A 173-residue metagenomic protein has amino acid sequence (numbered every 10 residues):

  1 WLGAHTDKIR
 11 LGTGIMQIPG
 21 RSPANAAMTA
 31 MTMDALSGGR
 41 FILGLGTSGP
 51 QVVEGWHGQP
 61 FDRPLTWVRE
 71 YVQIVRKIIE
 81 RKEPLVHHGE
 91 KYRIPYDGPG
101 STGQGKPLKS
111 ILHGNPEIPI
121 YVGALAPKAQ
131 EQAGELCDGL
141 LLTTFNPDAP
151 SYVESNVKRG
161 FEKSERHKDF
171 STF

Functional and structural regions predicted by a protein language model:
W1-F173: Active-site-adjacent structural elements that line small-molecule/cofactor binding pockets in enzymes
